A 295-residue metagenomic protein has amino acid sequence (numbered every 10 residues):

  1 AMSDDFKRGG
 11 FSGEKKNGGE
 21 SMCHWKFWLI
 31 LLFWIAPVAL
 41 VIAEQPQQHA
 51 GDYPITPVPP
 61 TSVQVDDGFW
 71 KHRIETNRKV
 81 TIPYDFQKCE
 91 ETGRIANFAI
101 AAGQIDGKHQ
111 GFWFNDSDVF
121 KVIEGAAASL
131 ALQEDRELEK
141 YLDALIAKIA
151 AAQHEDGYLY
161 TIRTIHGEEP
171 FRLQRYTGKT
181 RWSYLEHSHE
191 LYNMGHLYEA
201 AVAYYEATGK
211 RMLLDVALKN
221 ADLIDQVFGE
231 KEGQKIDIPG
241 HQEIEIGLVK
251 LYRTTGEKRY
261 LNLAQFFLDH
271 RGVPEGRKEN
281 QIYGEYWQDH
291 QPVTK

Functional and structural regions predicted by a protein language model:
A1, G13-S21: Short, Lys/Arg-enriched N-terminal segments with co-localized hydrophobic residues within the first ~10-30 amino acids
M2-K7: Extreme N-terminal basic, low-complexity initiation segments that serve as generic localization/processing leaders
R8, F27: Cationic, low-complexity basic patches in intrinsically disordered or flexible, solvent-exposed regions
S21, V41-E44: Intrinsic low-complexity/disordered segments
M22-K26: Positively charged n-region of N-terminal signal peptides that target proteins for export
W28-A39: Bacterial N-terminal signal peptides
A43-K295: Glycan-recognition and catalytic cores of secretory/periplasmic carbohydrate-active enzymes
